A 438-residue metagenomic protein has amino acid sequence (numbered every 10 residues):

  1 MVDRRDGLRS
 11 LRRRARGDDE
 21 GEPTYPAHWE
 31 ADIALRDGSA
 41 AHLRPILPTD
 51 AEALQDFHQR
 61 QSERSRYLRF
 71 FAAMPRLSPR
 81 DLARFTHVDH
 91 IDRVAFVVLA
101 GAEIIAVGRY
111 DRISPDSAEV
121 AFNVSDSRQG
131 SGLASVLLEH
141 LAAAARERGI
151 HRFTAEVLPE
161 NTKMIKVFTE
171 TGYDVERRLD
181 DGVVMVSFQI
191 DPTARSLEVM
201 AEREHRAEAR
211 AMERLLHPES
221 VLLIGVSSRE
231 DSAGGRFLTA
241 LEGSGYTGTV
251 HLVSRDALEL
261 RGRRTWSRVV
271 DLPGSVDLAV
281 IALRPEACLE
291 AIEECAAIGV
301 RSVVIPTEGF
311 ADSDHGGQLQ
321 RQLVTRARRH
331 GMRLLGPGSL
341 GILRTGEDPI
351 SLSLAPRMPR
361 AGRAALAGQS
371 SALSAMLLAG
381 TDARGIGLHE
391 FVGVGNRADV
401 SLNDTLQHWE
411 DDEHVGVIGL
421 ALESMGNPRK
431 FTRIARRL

Functional and structural regions predicted by a protein language model:
V2-R214, P218: Long, contiguous binding/interaction regions
R195-L438: Catalytic-core regions of core metabolic enzymes, especially those transforming organic acids/acyl-group intermediates
